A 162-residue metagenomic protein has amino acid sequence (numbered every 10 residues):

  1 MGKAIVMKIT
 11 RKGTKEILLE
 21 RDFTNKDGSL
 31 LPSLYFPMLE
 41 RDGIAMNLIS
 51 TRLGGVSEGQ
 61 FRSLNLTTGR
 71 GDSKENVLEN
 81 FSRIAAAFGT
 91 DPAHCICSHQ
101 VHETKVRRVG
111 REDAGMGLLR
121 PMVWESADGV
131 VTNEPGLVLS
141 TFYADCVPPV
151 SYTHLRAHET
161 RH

Functional and structural regions predicted by a protein language model:
A4-R120: A short aromatic-anchored loop/beta-hairpin motif
D42-A45, G136-L137, P148: Beta-strand-turn-beta hairpins that frame and shape the catalytic cleft of phosphate-ester-processing enzymes
L53-S57, C146-V147, L155: Short connector loops/turns at beta-strand edges and beta->alpha or beta->beta junctions
S126, N133-E134: Soluble metallo-hydrolase cores and metallopeptidase-like ectodomains found primarily in the secretory/periplasmic
G129-V130, L139, P148-Y152: Short beta-strand scaffold segments in enzyme catalytic cores
E134-P135, L155: Short acidic-glycine loop/turn motifs at beta-strand connectors
L137-Y143: Helix-hairpin-helix/helix-loop-helix acidic hairpins
T153-H162: Conserved small/polar residues in nucleotide/adenosyl-binding loops
